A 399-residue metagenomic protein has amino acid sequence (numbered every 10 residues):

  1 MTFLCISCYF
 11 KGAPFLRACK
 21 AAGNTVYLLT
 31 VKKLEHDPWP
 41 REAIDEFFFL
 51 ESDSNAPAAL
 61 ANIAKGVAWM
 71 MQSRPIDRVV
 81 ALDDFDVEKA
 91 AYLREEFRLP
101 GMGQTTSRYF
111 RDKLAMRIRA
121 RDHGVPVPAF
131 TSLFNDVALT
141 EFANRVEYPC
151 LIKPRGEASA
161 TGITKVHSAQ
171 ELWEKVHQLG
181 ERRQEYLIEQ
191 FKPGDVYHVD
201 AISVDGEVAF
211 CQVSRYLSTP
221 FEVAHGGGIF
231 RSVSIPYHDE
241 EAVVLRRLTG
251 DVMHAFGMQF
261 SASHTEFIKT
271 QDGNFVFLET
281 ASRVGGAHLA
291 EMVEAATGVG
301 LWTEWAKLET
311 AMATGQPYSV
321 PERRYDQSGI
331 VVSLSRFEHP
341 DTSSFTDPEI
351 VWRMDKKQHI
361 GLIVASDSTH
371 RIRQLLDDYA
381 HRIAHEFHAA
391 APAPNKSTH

Functional and structural regions predicted by a protein language model:
M1-T105, V137, S368, D377-K396: ATP-binding N-terminal substructure of ATP-dependent carboxylate-amine bond-forming enzymes
I6, G12, L139, E304-H399: Peripheral (often C-terminal) accessory segments that flank ATP-dependent C-N-forming ligase machineries
W69-I76, N144-V146, E181-R182: Glycine-rich phosphate-binding loop signature in dinucleotide/nucleotide-binding domains
E95-G162: A conserved helix-loop-beta module that forms one wall/lid of the active-site cleft in ATP-utilizing catalytic domains
P126-P128, P149-I152, T161-H198, V213-S214 (+5 more regions): Conserved ATP-binding module of the ATP-grasp superfamily
Q170, Q190-M258, A262, K269 (+2 more regions): ATP-dependent carboxylate/phosphate-activation module, predominantly the ATP-grasp catalytic core and closely related
